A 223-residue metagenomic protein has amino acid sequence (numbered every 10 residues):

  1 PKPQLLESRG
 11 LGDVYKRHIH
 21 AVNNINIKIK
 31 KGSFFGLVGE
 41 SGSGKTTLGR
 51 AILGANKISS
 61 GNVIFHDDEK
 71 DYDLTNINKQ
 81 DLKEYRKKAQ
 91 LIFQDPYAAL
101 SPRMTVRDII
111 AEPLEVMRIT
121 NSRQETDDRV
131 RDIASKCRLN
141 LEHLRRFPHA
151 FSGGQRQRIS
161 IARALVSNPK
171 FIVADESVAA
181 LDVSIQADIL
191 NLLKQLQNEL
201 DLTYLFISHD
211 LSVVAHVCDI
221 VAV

Functional and structural regions predicted by a protein language model:
P1-Y15: Single conserved hydrophobic/aromatic residue that forms the stacking wall/gate of nucleotide- or nucleobase-binding
V38-E40: The feature captures the beta-strand-to-loop junction immediately N-terminal to the Walker
N62-E84, N191: ABC ATPase NBD Q-loop/coupling interface
E69, E115-R118, Q124-E142: Conserved ABC ATPase "signature" region
K87, H149, S167, N191 (+2 more regions): Conserved signature/switch motifs of ABC ATPase nucleotide-binding domains
F147-F151, Q155: Conserved ABC ATPase signature
V166-K170, Q186: A short, proline-enriched helix->beta-strand linker immediately N-terminal to the Walker B motif in ABC-type P-loop
